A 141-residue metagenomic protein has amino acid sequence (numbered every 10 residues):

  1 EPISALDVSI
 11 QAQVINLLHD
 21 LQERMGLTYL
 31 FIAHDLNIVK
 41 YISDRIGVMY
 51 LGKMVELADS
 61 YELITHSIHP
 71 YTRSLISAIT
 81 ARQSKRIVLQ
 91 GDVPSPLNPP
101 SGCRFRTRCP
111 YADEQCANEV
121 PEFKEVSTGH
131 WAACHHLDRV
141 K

Functional and structural regions predicted by a protein language model:
E1-I87: P-loop NTP-binding/switch modules centered on Walker-like glycine-rich loops
L57-K141: Short catalytic/signature loops enriched in Gly
